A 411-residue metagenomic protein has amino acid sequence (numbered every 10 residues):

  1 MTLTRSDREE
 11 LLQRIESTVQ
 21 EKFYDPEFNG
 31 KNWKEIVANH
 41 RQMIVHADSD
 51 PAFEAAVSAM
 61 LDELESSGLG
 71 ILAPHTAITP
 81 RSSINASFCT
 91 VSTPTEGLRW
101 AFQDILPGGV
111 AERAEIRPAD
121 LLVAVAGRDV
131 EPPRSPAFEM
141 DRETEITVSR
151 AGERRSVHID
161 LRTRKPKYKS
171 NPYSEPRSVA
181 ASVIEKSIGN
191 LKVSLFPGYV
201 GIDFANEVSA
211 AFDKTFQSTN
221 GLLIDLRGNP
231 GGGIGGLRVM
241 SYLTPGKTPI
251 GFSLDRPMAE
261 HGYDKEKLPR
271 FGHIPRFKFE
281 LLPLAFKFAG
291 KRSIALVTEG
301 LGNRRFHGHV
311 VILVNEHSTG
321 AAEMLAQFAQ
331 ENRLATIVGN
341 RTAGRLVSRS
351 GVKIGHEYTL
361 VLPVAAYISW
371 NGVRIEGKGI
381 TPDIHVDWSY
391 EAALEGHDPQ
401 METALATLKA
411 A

Functional and structural regions predicted by a protein language model:
T2-R5, F23-P26, H40-D48, P107-V110 (+4 more regions): Second-shell loop/turn segments in exported
R5, I78-P132, N190, G198 (+1 more regions): PDZ/PDZ-like domain segments forming the peptide/carboxylate-binding groove, activating on the N-terminal beta-strands
D7-L12, V19, I36, H40 (+10 more regions): Stable alpha-helical elements in mature extracytoplasmic
I15, M60, A111, A119 (+7 more regions): Terminal peptide-recognition signature
E16-F28, A38-V45, S49, S58-L69 (+6 more regions): Sec-exported extracytoplasmic/periplasmic mature domains
E27-R99, E143, A151-S178, L405 (+1 more regions): Extended, small/polar residue-biased N-terminal targeting/export presequences and adjacent propeptide/linker tracts
I116-R117, L122, F138-M140, I354: Short, well-ordered loop/turn sites that connect or cap secondary structure elements
D141-R142, T147-G355, L408-K409: Cleft-lining beta-strand/loop regions that shape enzyme active-site pockets
